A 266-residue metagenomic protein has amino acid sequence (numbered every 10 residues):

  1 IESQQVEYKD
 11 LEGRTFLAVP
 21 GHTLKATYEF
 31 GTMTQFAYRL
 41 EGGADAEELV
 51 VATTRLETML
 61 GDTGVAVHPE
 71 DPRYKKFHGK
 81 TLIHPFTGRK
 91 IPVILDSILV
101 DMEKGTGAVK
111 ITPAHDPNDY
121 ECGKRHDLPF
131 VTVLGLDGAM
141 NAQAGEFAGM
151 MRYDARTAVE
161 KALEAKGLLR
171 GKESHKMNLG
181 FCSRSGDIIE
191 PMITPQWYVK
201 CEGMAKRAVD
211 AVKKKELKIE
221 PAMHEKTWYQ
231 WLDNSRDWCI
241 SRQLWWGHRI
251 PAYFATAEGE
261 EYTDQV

Functional and structural regions predicted by a protein language model:
I1-E48, K104-D264: Residue patterns forming the tRNA-binding/recognition surfaces of aminoacyl-tRNA synthetases and related DALR
T27-Y28, L40-E41, D45-I111, H115-E121: Protease-associated
